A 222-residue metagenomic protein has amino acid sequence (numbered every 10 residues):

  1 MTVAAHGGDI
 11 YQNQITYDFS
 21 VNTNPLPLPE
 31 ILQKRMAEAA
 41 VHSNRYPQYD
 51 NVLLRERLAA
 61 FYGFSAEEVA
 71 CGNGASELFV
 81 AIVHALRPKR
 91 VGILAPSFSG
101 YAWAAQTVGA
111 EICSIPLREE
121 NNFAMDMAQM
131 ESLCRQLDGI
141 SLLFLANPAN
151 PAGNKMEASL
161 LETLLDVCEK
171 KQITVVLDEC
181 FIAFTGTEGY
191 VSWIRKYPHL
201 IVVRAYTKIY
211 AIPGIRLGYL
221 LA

Functional and structural regions predicted by a protein language model:
M1-R45, G139: N-terminal "arm"/small-domain region of PLP-dependent enzymes with the aminotransferase-like
V52-V91: Phosphate-binding glycine-rich loop
V69, I173, H199-L200: Short, conserved active-site loop motifs that form the nucleotide-linked donor/cofactor pocket
G74-K89, A149, L160, L177-F181 (+2 more regions): Glycine/small-residue-rich loop that forms an oxyanion/phosphate-binding "nest" at active or ligand-binding sites
A85-L145: PLP-dependent aminotransferase-like
V108, K170-K171, Y197: Helix C-cap/helix->beta junction micro-motif
N121-A183: Active-site phosphate-binding strand-loop segment of PLP-dependent enzymes
F181, K196-A222: Active-site PLP attachment segment
